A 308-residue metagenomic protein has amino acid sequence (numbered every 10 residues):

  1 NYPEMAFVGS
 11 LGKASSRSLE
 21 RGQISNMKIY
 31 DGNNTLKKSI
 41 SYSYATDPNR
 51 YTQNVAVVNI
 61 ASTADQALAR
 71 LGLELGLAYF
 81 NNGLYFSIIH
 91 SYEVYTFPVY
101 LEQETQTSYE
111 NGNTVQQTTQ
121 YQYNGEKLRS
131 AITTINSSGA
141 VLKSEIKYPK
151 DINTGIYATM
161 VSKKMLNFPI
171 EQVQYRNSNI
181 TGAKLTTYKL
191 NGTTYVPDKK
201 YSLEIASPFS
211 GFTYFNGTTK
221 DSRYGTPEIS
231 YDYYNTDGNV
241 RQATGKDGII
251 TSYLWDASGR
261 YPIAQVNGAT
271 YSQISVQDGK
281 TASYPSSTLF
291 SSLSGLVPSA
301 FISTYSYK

Functional and structural regions predicted by a protein language model:
N1-K308: Non-catalytic interaction/targeting regions
